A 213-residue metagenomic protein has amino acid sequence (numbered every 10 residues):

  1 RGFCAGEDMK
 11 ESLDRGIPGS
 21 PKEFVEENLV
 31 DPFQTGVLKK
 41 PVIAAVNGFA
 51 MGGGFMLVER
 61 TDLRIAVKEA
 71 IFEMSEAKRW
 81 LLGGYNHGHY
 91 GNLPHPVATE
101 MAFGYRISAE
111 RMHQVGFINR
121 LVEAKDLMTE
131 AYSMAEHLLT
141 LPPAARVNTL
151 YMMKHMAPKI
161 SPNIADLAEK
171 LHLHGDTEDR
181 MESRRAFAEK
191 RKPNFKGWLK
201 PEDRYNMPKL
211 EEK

Functional and structural regions predicted by a protein language model:
R1, I65-A70, I118-A165, E178 (+1 more regions): C-terminal long alpha-helix characteristic of the crotonase
R1-V37, A50: Glycine- (often His-adjacent) and acidic-residue-rich active-site loop that binds/positions the CoA thioester
C4, A50, G104, G175 (+1 more regions): Glycosyltransferase donor-binding loop in the core domain
E7, G16, E76, A102 (+3 more regions): Short, flexible helix/strand-to-coil boundary loops that buttress conserved ligand/catalytic motifs in alpha/beta
D8, V58, M112, T149 (+1 more regions): Terminal peptide-recognition signature
F33-R146: Crotonase-fold acyl-CoA enzyme core
M101-A102, T149-M153, L167, L171 (+1 more regions): Short alpha-helical scaffolding segments that buttress acidic/His motifs in well-ordered protein cores
K159-A188: A contiguous, mid-protein "functional segment" used to position or interact with cofactors/ions or partner subunits
